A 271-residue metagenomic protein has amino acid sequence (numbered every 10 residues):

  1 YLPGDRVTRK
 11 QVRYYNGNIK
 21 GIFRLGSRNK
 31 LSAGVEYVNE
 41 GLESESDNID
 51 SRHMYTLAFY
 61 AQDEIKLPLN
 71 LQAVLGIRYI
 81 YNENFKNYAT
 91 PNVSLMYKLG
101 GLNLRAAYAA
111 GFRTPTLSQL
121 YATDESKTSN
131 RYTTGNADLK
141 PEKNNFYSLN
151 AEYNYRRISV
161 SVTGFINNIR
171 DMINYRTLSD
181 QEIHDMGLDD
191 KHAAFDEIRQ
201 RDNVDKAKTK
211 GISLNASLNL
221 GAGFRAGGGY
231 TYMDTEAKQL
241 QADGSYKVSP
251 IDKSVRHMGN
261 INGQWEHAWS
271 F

Functional and structural regions predicted by a protein language model:
Y1-F85, S94-K98, S161-F165, R225-G229: Face-selective signature of the C-terminal outer-membrane beta-barrel domain
Y1-T8, G17, E43-D50, F85-P91 (+7 more regions): Outer-membrane beta-barrel translocator domains and adjoining extracellular loop/strand segments of Gram-negative
D5-R13, N48-Y55, Y81-N87, M96 (+3 more regions): Replace "Gram-negative outer membrane beta-barrel proteins" with "bacterial and organellar outer membrane beta-barrel
K10, N103, A110-R170, D180 (+2 more regions): Outer-membrane beta-barrel signature, preferentially recognizing the C-terminal barrel domain of Gram-negative
Y14-I22, T56-E64, V74-R78, T90-N92 (+8 more regions): Membrane-embedded beta-strand positions in outer-membrane beta-barrel channels/transporters
S27, K66-A73, I166-N168, H192-F271: Gram-negative outer-membrane beta-barrel transporters
Y37-E43, L57, I77-E83, L99 (+7 more regions): Transmembrane beta-strands of outer-membrane beta-barrel pores
E40-Q72, N103-R131, P250-I251: Short secondary-structure boundary segments
